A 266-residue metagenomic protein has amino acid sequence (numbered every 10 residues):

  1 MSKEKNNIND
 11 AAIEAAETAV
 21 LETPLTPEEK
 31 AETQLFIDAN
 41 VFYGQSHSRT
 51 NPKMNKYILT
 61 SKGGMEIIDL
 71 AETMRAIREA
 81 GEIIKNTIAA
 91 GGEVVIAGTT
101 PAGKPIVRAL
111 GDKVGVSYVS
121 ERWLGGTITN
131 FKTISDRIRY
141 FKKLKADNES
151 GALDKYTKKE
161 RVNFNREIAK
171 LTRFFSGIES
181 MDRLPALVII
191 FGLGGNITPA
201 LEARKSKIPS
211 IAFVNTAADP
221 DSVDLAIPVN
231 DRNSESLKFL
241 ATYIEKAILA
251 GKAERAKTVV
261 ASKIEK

Functional and structural regions predicted by a protein language model:
S2-V260: Ribosome large-subunit tunnel/peptidyl-transferase-proximal elements
S262-K266: Non-catalytic, charged low-complexity extensions flanking SF2 helicase motor domains
